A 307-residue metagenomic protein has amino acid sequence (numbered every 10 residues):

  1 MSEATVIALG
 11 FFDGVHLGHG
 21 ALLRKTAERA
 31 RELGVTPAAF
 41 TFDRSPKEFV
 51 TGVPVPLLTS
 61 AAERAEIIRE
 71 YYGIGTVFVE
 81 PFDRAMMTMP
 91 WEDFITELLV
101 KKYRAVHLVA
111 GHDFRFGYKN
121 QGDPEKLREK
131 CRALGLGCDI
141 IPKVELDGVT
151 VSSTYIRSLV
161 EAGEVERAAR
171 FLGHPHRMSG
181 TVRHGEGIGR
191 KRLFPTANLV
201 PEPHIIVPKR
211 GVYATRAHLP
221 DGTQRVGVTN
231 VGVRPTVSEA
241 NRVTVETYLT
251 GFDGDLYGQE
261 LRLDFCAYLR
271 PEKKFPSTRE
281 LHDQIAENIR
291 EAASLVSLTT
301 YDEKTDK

Functional and structural regions predicted by a protein language model:
S2-S60: N-terminal catalytic cores of NTP/NDP-binding nucleotidyl/phosphoryl-transfer enzymes
H16, I68, L108, A168 (+2 more regions): Residue-level signal for inorganic ion chemistry
A39, V79, I140-I141: A structural preference for short, hydrophobic beta-strand core positions in alpha/beta folds
P56-A65, T88-I95: Glycine-rich, highly charged phosphate/nucleotide-binding loops
A61-V79: A glycine-rich helix N-cap at a beta->alpha junction
A85-P195, K274-E280: Classical nucleotidyltransferase
G185-K307: Phosphate/ribose-recognition catalytic cores of enzymes acting on nucleotide-derived substrates
